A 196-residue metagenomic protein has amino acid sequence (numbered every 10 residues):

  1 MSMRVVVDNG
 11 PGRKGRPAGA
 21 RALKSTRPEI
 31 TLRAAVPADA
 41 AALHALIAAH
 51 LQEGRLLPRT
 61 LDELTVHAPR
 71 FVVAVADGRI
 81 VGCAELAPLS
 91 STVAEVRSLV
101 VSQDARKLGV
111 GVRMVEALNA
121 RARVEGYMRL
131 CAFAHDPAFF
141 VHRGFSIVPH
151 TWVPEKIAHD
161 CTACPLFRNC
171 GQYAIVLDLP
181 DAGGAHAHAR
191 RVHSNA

Functional and structural regions predicted by a protein language model:
I30-L43: A short beta-loop-alpha structural element at the N-terminal edge of CoA-dependent acyl/N-acetyltransferase catalytic
L43-I47, F140: Hydrophobic pocket/interface hotspot
I47-V81: Active-site rim helix/loop that mediates acceptor-substrate recognition in acyltransferases
V73, R79-P88, T92-V100: Conserved beta-strand in the GNAT
L99-R106, H135-D136: A short, internal acetyl-CoA/4′-phosphopantetheine-binding micro-motif in the GNAT/acyltransferase core
K107-A120, V124, A132: Conserved acetyl-CoA-binding loop-helix of GNAT-fold acetyltransferases
V124, M128, A134-C161: Conserved active-site alpha-helix within GNAT-family acetyltransferase domains
V153-A196: C-terminal "cap" of GNAT-fold acetyltransferases
